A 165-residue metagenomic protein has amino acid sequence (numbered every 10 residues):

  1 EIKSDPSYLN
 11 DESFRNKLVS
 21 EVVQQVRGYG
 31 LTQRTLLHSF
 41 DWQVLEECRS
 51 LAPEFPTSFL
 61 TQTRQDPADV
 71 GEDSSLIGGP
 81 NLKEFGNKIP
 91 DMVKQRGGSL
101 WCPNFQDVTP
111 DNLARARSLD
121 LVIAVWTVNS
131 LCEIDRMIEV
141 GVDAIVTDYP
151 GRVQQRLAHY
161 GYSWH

Functional and structural regions predicted by a protein language model:
I2-H165: Short loop-to-alpha-helix "cap/lid" segments that border enzyme active sites across diverse enzyme classes
